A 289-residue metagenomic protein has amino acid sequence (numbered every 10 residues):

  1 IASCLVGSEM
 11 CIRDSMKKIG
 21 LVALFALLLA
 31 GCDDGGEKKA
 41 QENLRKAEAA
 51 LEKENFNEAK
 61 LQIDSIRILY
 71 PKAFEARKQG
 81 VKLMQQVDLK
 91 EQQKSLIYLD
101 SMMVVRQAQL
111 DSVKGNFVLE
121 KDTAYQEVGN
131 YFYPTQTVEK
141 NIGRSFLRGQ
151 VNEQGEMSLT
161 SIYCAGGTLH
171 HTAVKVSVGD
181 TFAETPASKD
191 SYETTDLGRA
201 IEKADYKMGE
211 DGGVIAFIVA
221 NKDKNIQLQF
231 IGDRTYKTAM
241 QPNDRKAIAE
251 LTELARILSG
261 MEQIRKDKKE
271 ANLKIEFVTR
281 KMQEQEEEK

Functional and structural regions predicted by a protein language model:
I1-D14: Single conserved hydrophobic/aromatic residue that forms the stacking wall/gate of nucleotide- or nucleobase-binding
L28-G31: C-terminal motif of bacterial Sec signal peptides marking the signal peptidase cleavage site
D33-K39: Bacterial lipoprotein signal-peptidase II cleavage site
G36, K60-Q92: Short, charge-rich amphipathic alpha-helical segments embedded in non-transmembrane helical bundles/solenoids
L44-E52: Hydrophobic/aromatic side-chain positions at a characteristic register within alpha-helices of tetratricopeptide repeats
M84-K114, Y125: Alpha-helical linker/edge segments of TPR/alpha-solenoid repeat scaffolds and analogous pre-/post-domain helices
R199-D205, D223-K289: Internal interaction segment
